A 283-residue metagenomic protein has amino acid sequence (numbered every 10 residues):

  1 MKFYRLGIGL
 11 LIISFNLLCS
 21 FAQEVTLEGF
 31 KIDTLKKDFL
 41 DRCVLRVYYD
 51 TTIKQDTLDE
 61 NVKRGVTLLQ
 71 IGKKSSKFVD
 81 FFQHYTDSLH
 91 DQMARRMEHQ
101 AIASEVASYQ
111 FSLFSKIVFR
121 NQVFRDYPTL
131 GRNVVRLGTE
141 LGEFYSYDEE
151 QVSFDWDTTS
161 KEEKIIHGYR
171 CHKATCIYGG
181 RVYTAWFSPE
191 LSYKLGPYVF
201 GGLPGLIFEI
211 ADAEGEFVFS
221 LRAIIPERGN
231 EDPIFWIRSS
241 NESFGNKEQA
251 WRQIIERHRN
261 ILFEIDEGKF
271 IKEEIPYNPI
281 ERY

Functional and structural regions predicted by a protein language model:
M1-T34: Bacterial Sec-dependent N-terminal signal peptides
T26-L27, K31-Y283: Extended soluble regions of mature proteins
